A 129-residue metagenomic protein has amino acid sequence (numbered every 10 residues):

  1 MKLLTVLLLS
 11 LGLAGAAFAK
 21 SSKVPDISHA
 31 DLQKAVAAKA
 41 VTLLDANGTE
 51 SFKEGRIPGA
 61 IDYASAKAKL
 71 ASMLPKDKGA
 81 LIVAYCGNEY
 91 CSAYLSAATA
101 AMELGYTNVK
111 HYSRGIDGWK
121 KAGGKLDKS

Functional and structural regions predicted by a protein language model:
K2-V6, G15-D26, A30, V41 (+2 more regions): Rhodanese-like catalytic fold shared by cysteine-dependent sulfurtransferases and DSP/PTP-type phosphatases
L43-D45: Structural scaffold elements adjacent to functional motifs in cytosolic proteins
G48: Short, glycine/acidic-enriched loop or turn micro-motifs at the edges of active sites
